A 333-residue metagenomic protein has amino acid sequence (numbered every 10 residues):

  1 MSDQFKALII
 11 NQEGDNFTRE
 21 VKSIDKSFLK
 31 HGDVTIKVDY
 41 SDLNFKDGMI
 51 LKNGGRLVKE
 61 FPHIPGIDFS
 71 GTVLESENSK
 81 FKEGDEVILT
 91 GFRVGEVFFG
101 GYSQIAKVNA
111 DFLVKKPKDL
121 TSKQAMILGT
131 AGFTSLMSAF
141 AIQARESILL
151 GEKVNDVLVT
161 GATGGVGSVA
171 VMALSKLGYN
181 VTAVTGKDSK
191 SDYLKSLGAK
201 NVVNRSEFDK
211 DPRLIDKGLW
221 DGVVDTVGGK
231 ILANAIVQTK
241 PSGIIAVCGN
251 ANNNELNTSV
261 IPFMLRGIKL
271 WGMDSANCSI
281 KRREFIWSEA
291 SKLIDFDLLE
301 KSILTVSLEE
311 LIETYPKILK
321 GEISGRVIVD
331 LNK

Functional and structural regions predicted by a protein language model:
S2-D3, K281-K333: C-terminal hydrophobic helical "lid"/dimerization subdomain of Rossmann-like NAD(P)H-dependent oxidoreductases
S27-D42, G54-V94: Glycine-rich beta-strand-centered segment in the early N-terminal region that forms part of a ligand/cofactor-binding
D85-E86, I105, K176, I244: Residue-level marker of beta-strand positions
I88, D221-V224, A246: N-terminal Rossmann-like NAD(P) cofactor-binding module of classical short-chain dehydrogenase/reductase
T90-V157: NAD(P)H dinucleotide-binding glycine-rich loop of Rossmann-like/cofactor-binding domains, especially the beta1-alpha1
G132-F133, G161-S168, G228: Glycine-rich NAD(P) Rossmann-fold beta1-alpha1 loop
S175-K230, S288: Adenosine-nucleotide cofactor-binding segment
K230-F296, K333: Glycine-rich phosphate-binding loop and adjacent beta-alpha segment of Rossmann(oid) nucleotide-cofactor-binding
